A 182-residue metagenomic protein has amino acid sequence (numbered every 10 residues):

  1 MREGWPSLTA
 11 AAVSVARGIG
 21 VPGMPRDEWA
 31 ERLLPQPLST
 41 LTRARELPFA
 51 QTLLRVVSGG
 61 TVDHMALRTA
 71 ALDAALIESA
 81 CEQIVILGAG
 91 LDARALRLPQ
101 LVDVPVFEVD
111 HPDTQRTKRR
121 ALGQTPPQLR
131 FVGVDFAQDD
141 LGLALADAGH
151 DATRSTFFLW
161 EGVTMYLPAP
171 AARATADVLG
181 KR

Functional and structural regions predicted by a protein language model:
M1-V85, L91-V134, A152: Rossmann-like AdoMet
A75, R94, A144, L159-G162 (+1 more regions): Short, hydrophobic/aromatic alpha-helical segments in well-folded domains
G90-D92, T164-M165: Short glycine-rich anion-binding loops that position phosphate/pyrophosphate groups of nucleotides and phosphorylated
L129, D140-L143, Y166-K181: A short, conserved alpha-helix within the catalytic core of class I
D135-D139: Conserved SAM/SAH-binding loop
L141-A152: Short amphipathic alpha-helix with an adjacent loop that forms part of the alpha/beta core around
H150, R154-A171: A short SAM/SAH-binding and catalytic strip from SAM-dependent methyltransferases
